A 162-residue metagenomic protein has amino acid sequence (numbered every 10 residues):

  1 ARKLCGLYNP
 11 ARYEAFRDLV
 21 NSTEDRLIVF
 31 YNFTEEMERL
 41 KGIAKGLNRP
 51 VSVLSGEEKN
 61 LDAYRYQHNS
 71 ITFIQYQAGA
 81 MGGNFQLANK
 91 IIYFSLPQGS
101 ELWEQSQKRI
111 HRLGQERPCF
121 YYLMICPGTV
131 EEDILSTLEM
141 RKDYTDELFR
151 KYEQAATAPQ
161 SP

Functional and structural regions predicted by a protein language model:
A1-G83, R150-P162: Conserved Helicase C-terminal RecA-like lobe
R26, P50, K90, P118-F120: Residues at the starts of beta-strands that form the adenosine-phosphate
F33-M37, K59, A78-G79, P97-G99 (+2 more regions): Short, solvent-exposed loop/turn segments at secondary-structure junctions
L40-G42, G83-L87, E104-Q105, L135-S136: Short amphipathic alpha-helical segments
T72, I91-I92, I110: Short, well-ordered beta-strand core segments
G83-L96, F120-L123: A short beta-strand element within the Helicase C-terminal
Q98-P162: A conserved SF2-helicase RecA2
